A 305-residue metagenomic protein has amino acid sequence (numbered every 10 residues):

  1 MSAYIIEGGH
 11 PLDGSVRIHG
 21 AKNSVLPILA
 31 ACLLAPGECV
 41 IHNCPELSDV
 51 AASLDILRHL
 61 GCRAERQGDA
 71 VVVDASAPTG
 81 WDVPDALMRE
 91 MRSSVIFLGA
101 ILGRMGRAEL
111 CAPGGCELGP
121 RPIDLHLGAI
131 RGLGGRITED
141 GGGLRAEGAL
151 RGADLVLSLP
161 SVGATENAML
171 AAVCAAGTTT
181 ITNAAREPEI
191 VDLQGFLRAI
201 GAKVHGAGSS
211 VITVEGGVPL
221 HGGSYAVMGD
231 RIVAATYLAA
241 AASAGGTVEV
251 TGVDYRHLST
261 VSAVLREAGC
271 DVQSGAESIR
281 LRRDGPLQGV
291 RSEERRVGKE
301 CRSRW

Functional and structural regions predicted by a protein language model:
M1-S303: Short, structured segments at the rim of ligand-binding sites
